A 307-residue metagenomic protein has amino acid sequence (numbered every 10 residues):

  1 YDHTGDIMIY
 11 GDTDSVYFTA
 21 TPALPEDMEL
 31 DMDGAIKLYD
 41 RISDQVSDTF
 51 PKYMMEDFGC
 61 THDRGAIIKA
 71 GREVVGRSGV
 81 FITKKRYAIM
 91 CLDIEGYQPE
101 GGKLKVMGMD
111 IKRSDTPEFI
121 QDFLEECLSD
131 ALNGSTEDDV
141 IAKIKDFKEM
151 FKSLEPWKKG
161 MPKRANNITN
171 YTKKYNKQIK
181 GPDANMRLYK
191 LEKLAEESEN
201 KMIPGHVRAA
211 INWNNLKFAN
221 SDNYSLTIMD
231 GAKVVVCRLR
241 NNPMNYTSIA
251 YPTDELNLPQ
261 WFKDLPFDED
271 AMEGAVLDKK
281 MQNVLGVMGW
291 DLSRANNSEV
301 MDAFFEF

Functional and structural regions predicted by a protein language model:
Y1-T13, F18-F307: DNA-dependent DNA polymerase catalytic subunits
